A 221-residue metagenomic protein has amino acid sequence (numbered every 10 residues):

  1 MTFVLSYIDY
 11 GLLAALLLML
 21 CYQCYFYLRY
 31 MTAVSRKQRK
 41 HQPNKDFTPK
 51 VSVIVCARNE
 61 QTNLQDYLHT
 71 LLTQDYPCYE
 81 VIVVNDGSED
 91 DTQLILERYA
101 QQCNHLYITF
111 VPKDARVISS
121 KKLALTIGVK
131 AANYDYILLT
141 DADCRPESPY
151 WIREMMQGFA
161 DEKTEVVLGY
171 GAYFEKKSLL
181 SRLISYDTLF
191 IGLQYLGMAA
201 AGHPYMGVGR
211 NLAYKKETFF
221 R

Functional and structural regions predicted by a protein language model:
M1-K45: N-terminal membrane-anchoring/stem segments of glycan-assembly enzymes
A33, Y107-A124, G128-K130, Y134 (+1 more regions): Long helical/loop segments within the catalytic core of UDP-sugar-dependent glycosyltransferases, especially the large
A33-R39, E60-T73: Short, well-formed alpha-helical segments that are part of the catalytic scaffolds of diverse glycosyltransferases
P49-S52, E80: Cell-envelope/extracellular polymer assembly enzymes that use nucleotide-activated donors
V55-A57, N85, T140: Short beta-strand/turn micro-motifs composed of small residues that flank or help shape donor/cofactor-binding pockets
Y67, T92, E147-I152: Acidic donor-diphosphate engagement hotspot in glycosyltransferases and nucleotidyltransferases that stabilizes
L68-D114: Acidic donor-binding segment of Leloir-type glycosyltransferases
Y134-R145: Short beta-strand-to-loop acidic/aromatic patch adjacent to the donor-nucleotide binding site
